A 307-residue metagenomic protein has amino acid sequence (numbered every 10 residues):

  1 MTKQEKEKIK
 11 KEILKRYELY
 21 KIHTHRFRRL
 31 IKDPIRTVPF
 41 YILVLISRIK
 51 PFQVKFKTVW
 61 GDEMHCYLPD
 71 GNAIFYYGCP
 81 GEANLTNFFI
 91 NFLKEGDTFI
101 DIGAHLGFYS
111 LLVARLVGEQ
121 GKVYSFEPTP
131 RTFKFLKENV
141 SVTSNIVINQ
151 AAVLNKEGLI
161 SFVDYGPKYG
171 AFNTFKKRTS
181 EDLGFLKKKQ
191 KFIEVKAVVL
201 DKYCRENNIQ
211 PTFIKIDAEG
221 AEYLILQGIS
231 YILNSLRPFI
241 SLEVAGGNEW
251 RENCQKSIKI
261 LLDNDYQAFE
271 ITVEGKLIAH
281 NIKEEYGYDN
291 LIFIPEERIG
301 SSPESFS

Functional and structural regions predicted by a protein language model:
M1-T129, K134-N139, T143, F185-K189 (+3 more regions): S-adenosyl-L-methionine
Q53, V199-S307: Conserved acidic-Pro-Pro-aromatic motif
G78-T98, N145, L159-S161, K177-L236 (+1 more regions): Short internal loop-to-helix segment that lines adenine-nucleotide cofactor pockets
A104-L106, P130, V153-N155, A218-G220 (+1 more regions): Short, glycine/acidic-enriched loop or turn micro-motifs at the edges of active sites
Q120, N145-I146, R237, D265: A generic structural signal for alpha->beta connector loops
P130-F172: Core alpha/beta nucleotide-donor-binding catalytic domains of modification enzymes
